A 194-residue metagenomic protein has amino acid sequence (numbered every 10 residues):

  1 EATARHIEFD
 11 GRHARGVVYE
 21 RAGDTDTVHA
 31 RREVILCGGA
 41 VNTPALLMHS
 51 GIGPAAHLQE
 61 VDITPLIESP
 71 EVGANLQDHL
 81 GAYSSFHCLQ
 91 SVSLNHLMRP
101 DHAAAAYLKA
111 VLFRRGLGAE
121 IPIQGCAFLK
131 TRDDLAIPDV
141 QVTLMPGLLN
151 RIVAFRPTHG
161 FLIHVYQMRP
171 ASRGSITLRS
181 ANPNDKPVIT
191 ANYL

Functional and structural regions predicted by a protein language model:
T3, I7, G16-A106, A181: Glycine-rich loop(s) and the adjacent beta-strand/alpha-helix scaffold that form part
I7-D10, T27-V28, G51, E120 (+2 more regions): Generic structural signal for beta-strand residues in well-ordered domains
G11-A14, A171-R173: Coil-to-beta-strand transition motifs
G11-H13, A22-D24, D133-I137: Short, solvent-exposed loop/turn segments that connect beta-strands within catalytic domains and beta-strand-rich
R12-V18, G160: Short, hydrophobic/aromatic-rich segments at coil-to-beta transitions
S85-L194: FAD cofactor-binding and catalytic pocket of flavoenzymes
